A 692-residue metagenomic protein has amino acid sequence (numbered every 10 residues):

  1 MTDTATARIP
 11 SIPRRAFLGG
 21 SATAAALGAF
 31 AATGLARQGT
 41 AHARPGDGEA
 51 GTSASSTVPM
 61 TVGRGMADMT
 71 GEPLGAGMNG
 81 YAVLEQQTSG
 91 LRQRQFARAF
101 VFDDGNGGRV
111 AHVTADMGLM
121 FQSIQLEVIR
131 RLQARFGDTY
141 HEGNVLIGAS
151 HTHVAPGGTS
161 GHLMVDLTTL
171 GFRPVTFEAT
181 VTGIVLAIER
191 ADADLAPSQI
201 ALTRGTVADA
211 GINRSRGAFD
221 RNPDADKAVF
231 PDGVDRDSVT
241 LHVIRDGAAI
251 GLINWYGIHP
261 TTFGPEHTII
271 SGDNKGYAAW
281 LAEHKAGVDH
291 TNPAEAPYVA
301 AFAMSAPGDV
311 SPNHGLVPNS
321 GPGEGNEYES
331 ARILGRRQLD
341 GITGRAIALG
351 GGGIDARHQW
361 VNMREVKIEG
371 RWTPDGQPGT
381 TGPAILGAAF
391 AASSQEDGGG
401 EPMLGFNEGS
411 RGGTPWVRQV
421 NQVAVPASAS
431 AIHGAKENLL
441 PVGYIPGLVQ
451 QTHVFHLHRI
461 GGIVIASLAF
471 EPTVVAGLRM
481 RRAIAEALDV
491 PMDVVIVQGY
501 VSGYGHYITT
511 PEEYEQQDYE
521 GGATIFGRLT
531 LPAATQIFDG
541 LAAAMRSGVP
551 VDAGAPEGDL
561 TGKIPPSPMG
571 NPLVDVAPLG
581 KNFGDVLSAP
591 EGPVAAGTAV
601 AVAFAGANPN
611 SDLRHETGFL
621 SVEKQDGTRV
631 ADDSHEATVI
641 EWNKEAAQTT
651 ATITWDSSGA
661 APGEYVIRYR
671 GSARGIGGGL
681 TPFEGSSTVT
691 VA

Functional and structural regions predicted by a protein language model:
M1-I12, T23-A29: N-terminal secretory signal peptides
S11-I12, G34, Q95, L478: Short alpha-helical segments used as structural interaction elements across diverse proteins
P13-G19, M480: N-terminal export leaders
F30-S53: C-terminal region of N-terminal signal peptides and the immediate post-cleavage residues of exported proteins
G51-A692: Non-catalytic substrate/cofactor recognition surfaces at enzyme active-site rims
